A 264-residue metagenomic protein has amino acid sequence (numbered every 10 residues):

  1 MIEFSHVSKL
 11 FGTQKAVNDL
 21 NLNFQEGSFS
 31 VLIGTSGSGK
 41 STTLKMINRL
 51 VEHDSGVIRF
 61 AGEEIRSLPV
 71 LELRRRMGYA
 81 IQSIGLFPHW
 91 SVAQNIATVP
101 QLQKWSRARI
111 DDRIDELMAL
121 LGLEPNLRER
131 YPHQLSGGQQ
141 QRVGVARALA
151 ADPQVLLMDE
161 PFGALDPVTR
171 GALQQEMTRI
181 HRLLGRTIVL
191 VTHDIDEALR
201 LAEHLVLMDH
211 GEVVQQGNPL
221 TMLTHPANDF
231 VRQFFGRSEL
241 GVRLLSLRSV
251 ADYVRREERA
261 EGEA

Functional and structural regions predicted by a protein language model:
N48: Helix-to-loop junction immediately C-terminal to a conserved catalytic motif
E64-G78, L102, A108, H225-P226: ABC ATPase NBD coupling module
Q101, A108-N126: Conserved ABC ATPase "signature" region
Y131-L135, Q139: Conserved ABC ATPase signature
A150-Q154: A short, proline-enriched helix->beta-strand linker immediately N-terminal to the Walker B motif in ABC-type P-loop
L156-D159: Catalytic Walker B motif of ABC-type/P-loop ATPase nucleotide-binding domains
H210-G211: Conserved ABC ATPase "signature" C-loop
Q216-G217, H225: ABC ATPase "signature
